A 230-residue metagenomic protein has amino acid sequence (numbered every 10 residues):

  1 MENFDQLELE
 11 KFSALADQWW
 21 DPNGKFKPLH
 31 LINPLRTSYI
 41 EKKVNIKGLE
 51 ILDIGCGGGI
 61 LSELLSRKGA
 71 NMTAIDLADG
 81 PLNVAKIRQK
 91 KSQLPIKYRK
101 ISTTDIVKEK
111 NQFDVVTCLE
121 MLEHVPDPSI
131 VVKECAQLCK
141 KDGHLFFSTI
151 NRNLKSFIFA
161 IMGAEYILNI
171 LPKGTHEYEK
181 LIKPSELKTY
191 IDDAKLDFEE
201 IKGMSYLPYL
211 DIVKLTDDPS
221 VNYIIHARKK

Functional and structural regions predicted by a protein language model:
M1-W20: N-terminal, positively charged/glycine-rich alpha-helical extensions of SAM-dependent methyltransferases
H30-K47: Conserved alpha-helix/loop element of class I SAM-dependent methyltransferases that forms part of the SAM/SAH-binding
L49-G55: Conserved class I S-adenosyl-L-methionine
I60-D105: Class I SAM-dependent methyltransferase SAM/SAH-binding core
T117: A conserved beta-strand element that flanks and buttresses the S-adenosyl-L-methionine
S129-H144: A short glycine-rich, Lys/Arg-flanked "PGG" loop and its adjoining helix->strand segment in the class I
F146-L168: Conserved class I S-adenosyl-L-methionine
N169-E186: Acceptor-substrate binding/catalytic loop of class I
